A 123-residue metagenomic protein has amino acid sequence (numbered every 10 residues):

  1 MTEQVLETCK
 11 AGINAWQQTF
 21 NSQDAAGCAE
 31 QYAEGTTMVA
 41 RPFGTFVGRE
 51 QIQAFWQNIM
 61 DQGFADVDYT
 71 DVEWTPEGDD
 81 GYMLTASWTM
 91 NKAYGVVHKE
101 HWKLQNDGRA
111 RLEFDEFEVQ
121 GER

Functional and structural regions predicted by a protein language model:
M1-G27, T37-R123: A beta-strand edge to alpha-helix "cap/lid" segment located at domain peripheries
